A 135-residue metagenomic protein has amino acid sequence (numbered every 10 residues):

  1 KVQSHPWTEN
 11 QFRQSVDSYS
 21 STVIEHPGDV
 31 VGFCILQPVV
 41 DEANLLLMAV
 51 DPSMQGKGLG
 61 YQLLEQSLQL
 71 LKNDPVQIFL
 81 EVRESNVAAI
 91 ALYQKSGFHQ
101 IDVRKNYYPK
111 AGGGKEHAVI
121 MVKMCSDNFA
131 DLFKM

Functional and structural regions predicted by a protein language model:
K1-Q55, Y61-L71, M124-M135: Acetyl-CoA-dependent GNAT
N10, L46, N106, H117-V119: Extracytoplasmic/periplasmic beta-strand context in beta-sandwich domains, especially the cupredoxin/COX2 CuA-binding
Y19, K115-I120: Short hydrophobic/aromatic beta-strand or adjacent loop that forms the aromatic wall/cage of a ligand/substrate-binding
E42, Q77-F79, I120: Structural preference for beta-strand elements that scaffold enzyme active sites
L47, D51-E65, R83-A91, K95-S96 (+1 more regions): Conserved glycine-rich acetyl-CoA-binding loop
L71-E81: Conserved GNAT acetyl-CoA-binding A-motif
F79-E81, H99-H117: Conserved catalytic-core motifs of GNAT/GCN5-like acyltransferases
